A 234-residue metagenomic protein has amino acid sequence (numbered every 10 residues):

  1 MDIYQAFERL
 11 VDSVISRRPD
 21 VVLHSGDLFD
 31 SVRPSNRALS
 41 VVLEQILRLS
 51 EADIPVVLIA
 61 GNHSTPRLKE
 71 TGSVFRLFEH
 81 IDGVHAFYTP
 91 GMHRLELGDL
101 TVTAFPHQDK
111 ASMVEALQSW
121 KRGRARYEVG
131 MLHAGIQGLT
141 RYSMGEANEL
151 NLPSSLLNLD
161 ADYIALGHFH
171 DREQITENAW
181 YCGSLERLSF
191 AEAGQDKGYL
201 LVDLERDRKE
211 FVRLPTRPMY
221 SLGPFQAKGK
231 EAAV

Functional and structural regions predicted by a protein language model:
M1-Q45, A116, R122-R124: N-terminal active-site segment of His-dependent metallophosphoesterases
E8-R9, I15, Q118-W120, G130 (+3 more regions): A structural signal for the main folded, soluble domain(s) of proteins
V21-D27, P55-N62, H85-P90, V129-L132 (+2 more regions): Active-site neighborhood of phospho(di)ester-bond hydrolases with catalytic His/Asp-centered motifs
G26-I46, A60, T65-I81, E173-E177: Metal-dependent catalytic neighborhoods of phosphoester/phosphodiester hydrolases
V41-D53, N151-D160: Catalytic-core regions built around general acid/base machinery
S64-S155, L185, E205: Conserved catalytic scaffold of divalent metal-dependent phosphoesterases
H93-G98, A179-V234: Binuclear metal-dependent phosphoesterase catalytic core
Q137, Y142-R206: Conserved beta-sheet core of the metallophosphoesterase superfamily
